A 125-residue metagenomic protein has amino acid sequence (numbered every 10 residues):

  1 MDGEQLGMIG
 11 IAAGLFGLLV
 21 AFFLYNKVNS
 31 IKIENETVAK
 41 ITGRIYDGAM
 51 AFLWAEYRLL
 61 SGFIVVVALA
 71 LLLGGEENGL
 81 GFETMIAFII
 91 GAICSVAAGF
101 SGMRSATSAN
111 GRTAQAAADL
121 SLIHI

Functional and structural regions predicted by a protein language model:
D2-A98, G102-A106: N-terminal alpha-helical transmembrane segments of multi-pass membrane transport and channel/translocase proteins
I33-E36, Q115-L122: Juxtamembrane helix-boundary/capping and inter-helix hinge elements in multi-pass membrane proteins
I45, I123-I125: Conserved small/polar residues in nucleotide/adenosyl-binding loops
S108-R112, A116: Hydrophobic transmembrane alpha-helix segments characteristic of membrane transport and insertion machinery
